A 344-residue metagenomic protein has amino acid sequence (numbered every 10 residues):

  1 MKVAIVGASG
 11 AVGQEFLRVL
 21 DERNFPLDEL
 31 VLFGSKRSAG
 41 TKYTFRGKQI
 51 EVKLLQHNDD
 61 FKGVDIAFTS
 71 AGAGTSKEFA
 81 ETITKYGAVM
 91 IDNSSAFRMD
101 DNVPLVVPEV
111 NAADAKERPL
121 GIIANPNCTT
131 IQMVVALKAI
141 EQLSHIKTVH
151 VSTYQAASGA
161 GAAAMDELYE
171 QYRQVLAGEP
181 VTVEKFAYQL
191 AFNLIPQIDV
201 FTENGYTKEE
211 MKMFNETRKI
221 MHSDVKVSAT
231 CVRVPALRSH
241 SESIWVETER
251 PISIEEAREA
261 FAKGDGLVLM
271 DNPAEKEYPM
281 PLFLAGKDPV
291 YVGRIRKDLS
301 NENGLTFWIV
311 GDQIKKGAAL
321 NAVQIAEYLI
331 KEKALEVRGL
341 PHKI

Functional and structural regions predicted by a protein language model:
M1-L190, K226, V290-Y291, I295-S300 (+3 more regions): N-terminal Rossmann-like NAD(P) cofactor-binding subdomain of oxidoreductases, focused on the glycine-rich
A67, A157-I344: Charged docking surfaces used in two-component/phosphorelay signaling
